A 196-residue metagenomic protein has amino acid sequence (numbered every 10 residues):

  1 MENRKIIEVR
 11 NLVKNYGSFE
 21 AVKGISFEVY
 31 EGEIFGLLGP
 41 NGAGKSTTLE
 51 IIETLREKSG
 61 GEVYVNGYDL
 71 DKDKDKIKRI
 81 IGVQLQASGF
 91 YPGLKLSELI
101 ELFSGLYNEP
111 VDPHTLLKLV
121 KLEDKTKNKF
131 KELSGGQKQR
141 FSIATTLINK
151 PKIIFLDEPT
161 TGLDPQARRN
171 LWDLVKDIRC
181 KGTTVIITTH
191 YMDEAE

Functional and structural regions predicted by a protein language model:
G61-D69, K76-I77: Conserved ABC transporter NBD signature motif
E101, G105, P110-T126: Conserved ABC ATPase "signature" region
K129-L133: Conserved ABC ATPase signature
I143: Hydrophobic anchor residue at the start of the ABC signature
K150: Conserved catalytic motifs of ABC-family nucleotide-binding domains
I154-D157: Catalytic Walker B motif of ABC-type/P-loop ATPase nucleotide-binding domains
